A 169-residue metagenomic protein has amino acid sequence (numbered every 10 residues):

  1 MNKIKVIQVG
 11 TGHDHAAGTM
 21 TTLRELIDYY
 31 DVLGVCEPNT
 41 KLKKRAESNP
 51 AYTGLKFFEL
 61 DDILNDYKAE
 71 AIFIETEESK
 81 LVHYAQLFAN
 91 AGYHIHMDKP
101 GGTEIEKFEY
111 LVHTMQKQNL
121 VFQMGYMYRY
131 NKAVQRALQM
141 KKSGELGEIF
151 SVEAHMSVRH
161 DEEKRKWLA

Functional and structural regions predicted by a protein language model:
M1-P50: N-terminal Rossmann-like dinucleotide-binding module
G12, Y128-A169: Predominantly a Rossmann-like dinucleotide-binding segment in NAD(P)-dependent oxidoreductases
L26, G92, K166-A169: Short glycine/proline- and charge-enriched loop/turn segments that cap or connect secondary-structure elements
G34, E70-A71, S151: Short, Asp-centered acidic motifs that coordinate Mg2+ and/or phosphate in catalytic or ligand-binding sites
Y52-T114: Beta-loop-alpha module in the N-terminal Rossmann-like domain of NAD(P)-dependent dehydrogenases, especially those
P100, E104, Q123-Y130, Q135: Rossmann-like NAD(P)(H) cofactor-binding subdomain of soluble oxidoreductases
Y110-M127, G147-V152: Rossmann-fold dehydrogenase core element
